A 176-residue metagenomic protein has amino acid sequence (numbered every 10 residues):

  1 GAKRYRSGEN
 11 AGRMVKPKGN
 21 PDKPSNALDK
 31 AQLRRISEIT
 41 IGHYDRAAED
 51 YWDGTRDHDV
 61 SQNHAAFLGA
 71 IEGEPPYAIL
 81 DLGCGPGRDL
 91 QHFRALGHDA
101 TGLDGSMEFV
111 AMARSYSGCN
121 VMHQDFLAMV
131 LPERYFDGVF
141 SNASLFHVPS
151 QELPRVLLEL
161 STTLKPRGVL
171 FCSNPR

Functional and structural regions predicted by a protein language model:
K16-E74: Conserved class I S-adenosyl-L-methionine
P76-A78: Nucleotide donor/acceptor-binding cores
L80, P86-A128: Class I SAM-dependent methyltransferase SAM/SAH-binding core
L127-V139: A short acidic, Gly/Pro-enriched loop at the edge of an enzyme's catalytic core that lines a small-molecule cofactor
G138-E152: A short SAM/SAH-binding and catalytic strip from SAM-dependent methyltransferases
P154-P166: A short glycine-rich, Lys/Arg-flanked "PGG" loop and its adjoining helix->strand segment in the class I
R167-N174: Conserved beta-strand signature within the Rossmann-like core of class I S-adenosyl-L-methionine
